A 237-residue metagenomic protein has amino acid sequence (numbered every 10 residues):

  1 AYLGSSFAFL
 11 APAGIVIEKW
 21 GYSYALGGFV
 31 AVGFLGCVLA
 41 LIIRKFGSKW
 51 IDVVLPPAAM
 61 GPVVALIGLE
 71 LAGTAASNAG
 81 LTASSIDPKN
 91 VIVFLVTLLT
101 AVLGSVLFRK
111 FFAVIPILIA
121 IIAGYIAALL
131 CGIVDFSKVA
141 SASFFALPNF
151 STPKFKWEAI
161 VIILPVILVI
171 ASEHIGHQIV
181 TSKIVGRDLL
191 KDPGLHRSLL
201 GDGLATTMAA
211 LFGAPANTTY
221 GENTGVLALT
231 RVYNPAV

Functional and structural regions predicted by a protein language model:
A1-F9, I51-M60, A113-L118, A214-N223 (+1 more regions): Short, non-helical or kinked segments that cap or interrupt transmembrane helices
G4-S5, F29-F34, V63, I67 (+4 more regions): Transmembrane helix-bundle signature of multi-pass membrane transporters/permeases
A8-P12, V96-V102, D202-T206, G221-G225: Hydrophobic, membrane-inserted alpha-helices
A13-G21, S105, N223-V237: Interfacial segments of multi-pass membrane proteins
E18-S137, V237: Membrane-embedded alpha-helical modules
Y22-S23, P57, P88-I92, T152-I160 (+2 more regions): Membrane-interfacial loop-to-helix junctions in multi-pass transporters
I86, A113-H196: Helix-loop-helix hairpins and the membrane-proximal interhelical loops of multi-pass alpha-helical transport proteins
P165-P235: Membrane-embedded helical hairpins/re-entrant loop segments and their flanking transmembrane helices within multi-pass
